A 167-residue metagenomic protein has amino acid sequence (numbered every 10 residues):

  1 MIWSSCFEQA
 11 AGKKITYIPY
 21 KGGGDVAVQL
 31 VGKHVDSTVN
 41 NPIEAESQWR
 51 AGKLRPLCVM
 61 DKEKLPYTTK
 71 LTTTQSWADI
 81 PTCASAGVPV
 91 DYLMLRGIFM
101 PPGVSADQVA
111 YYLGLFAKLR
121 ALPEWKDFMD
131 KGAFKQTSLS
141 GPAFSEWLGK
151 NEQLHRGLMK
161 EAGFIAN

Functional and structural regions predicted by a protein language model:
M1-N167: Conserved, function-defining micro-sites of small-solute handling proteins
